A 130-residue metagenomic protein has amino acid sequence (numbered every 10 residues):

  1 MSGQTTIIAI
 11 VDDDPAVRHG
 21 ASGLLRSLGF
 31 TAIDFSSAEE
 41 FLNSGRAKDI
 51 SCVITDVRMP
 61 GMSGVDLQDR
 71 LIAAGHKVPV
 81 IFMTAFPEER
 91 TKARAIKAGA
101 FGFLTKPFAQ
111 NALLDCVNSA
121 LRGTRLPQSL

Functional and structural regions predicted by a protein language model:
P15-I33: Two-component/phosphorelay signaling modules centered on CheY-like receiver
D34-C52: Acidic, metal-coordinating helix/loop segments flanking the phosphotransfer/catalytic sites of two-component signaling
S36-S37, S63-D66: Acidic catalytic/metal-coordinating carboxylates
M59: Receiver (REC) domain active-site loop signature in two-component systems and cognate sites in sensor histidine kinases
R90, F108-N118: C-terminal output helix
N118-L130: The C-terminal output helix
